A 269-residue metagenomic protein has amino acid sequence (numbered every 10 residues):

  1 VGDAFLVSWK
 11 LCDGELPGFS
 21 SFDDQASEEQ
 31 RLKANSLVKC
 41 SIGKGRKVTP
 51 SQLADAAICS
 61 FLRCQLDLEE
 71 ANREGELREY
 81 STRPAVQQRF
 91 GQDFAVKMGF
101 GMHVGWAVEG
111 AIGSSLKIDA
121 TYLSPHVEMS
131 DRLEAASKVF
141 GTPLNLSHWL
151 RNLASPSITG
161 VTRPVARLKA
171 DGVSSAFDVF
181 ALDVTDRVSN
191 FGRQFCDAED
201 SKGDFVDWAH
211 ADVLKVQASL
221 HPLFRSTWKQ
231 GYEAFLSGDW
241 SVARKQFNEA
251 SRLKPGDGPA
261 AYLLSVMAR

Functional and structural regions predicted by a protein language model:
V1-A56, L66-P125, W149-G160, V173-S174 (+1 more regions): Catalytic core of nucleotidyl cyclases, primarily class III adenylyl/guanylyl cyclases
G45-V48, Q52, C59, K215 (+1 more regions): Primarily heptad-repeat coiled-coil rod domains in cytosolic scaffolding/tethering proteins
S51-I58, S237, K254: Intrinsic disorder
A57, F61, H126-S130: Amphipathic alpha-helical segments in well-structured domains
L62-E69, N248: Alpha-helical repeat scaffolds in large eukaryotic proteins
Q92, K97-M98, W106-E109, S114-T121 (+1 more regions): Intrinsically disordered, glycine/charged-rich C-terminal tails and inter-domain linkers that flank nucleotidyl cyclase
